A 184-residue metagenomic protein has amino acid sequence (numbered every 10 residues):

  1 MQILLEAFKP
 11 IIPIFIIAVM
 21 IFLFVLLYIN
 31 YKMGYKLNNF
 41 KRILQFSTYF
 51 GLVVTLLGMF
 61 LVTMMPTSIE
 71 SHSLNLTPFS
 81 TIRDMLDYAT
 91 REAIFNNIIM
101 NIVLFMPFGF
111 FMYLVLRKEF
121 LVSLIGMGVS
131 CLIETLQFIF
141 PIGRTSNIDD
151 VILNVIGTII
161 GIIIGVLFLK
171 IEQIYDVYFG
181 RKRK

Functional and structural regions predicted by a protein language model:
M1-I142, I148, I162-K184: Bulky hydrophobic segments
